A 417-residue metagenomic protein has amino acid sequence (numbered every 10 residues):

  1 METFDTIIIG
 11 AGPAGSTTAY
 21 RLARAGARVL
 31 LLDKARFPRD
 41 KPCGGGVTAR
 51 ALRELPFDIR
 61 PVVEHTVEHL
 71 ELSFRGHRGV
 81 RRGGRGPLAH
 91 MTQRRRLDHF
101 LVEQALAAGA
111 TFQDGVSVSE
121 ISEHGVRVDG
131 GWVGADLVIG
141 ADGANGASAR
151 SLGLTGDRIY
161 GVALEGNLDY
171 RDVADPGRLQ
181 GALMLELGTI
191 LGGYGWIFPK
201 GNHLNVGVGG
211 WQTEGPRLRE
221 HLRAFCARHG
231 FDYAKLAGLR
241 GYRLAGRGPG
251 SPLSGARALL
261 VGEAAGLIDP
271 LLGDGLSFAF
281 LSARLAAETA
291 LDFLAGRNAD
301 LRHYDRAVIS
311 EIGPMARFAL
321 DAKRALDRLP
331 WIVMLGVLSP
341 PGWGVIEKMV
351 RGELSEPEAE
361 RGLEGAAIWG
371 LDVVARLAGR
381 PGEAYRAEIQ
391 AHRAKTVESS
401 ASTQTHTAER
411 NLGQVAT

Functional and structural regions predicted by a protein language model:
M1-A14: Beta1/beta-strand and adjacent pyrophosphate-binding region of the FAD-binding site in flavoprotein oxidoreductases
I7, Y20-P42: Glycine-rich FAD pyrophosphate-binding loop
A11, A25, Q104-A234, G266: Predominantly flavin-linked oxidoreductase catalytic cores and closely associated redox partners
A14, F37, N145: Conserved Rossmann-like nucleotide-cofactor binding loop
R39, L55-E71, G156-Y160, R297 (+1 more regions): A short alpha-helix-loop-beta-strand transition element characteristic of N-terminal alpha/beta dinucleotide-binding
T48-V102: A conserved beta-strand/loop capping segment in the N-terminal third of enzymes that catalyze redox or closely related
V118, W132, T213-T289, N298 (+1 more regions): FAD/FMN-dependent oxidoreductases across multiple families
L291-T417: C-terminal helical "tail/cap" subdomain of flavin- and related membrane-associated enzymes
